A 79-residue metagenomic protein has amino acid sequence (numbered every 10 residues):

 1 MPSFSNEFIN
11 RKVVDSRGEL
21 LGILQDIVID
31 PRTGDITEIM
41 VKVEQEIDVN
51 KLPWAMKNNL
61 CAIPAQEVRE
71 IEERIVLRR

Functional and structural regions predicted by a protein language model:
M1-R79: Peripheral interaction segments used for macromolecular assembly
